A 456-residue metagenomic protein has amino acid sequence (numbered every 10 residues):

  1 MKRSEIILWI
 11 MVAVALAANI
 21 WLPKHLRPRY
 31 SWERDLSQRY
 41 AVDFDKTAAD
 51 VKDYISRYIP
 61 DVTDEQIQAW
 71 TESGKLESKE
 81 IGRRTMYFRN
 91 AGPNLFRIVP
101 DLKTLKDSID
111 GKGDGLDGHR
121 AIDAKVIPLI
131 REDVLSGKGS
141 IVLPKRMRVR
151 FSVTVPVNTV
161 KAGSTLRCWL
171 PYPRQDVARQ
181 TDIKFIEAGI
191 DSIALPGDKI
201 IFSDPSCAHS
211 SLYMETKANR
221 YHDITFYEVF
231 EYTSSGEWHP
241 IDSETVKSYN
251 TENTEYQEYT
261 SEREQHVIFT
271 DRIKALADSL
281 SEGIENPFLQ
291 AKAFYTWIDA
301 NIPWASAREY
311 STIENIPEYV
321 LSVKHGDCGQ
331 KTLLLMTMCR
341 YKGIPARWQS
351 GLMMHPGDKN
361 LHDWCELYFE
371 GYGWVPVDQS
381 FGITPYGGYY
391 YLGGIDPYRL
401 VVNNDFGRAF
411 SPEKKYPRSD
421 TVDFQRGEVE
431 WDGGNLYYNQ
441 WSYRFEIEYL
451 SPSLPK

Functional and structural regions predicted by a protein language model:
E5-K24: Hydrophobic membrane-insertion alpha-helices, especially the h-region of bacterial N-terminal signal peptides
P23-F44: Ser/Thr/Pro/Gly-rich low-complexity linker/stalk segments immediately outside membranes or between
S37-W238: Intrinsically disordered, low-complexity N-terminal segments that are enriched in acidic
C168, F294, C365: Terminal peptide-recognition signature
S206-S322: Acidic low-complexity segments
P287-F294, K324-C339: Active-site nucleophilic cysteine motif
Q330-R418: Hydrophobic/aromatic-rich core segments of domains that either
Y398-K456: Low-complexity, Gly/Ser/Thr/Pro-rich intrinsically disordered linker/tail segments
